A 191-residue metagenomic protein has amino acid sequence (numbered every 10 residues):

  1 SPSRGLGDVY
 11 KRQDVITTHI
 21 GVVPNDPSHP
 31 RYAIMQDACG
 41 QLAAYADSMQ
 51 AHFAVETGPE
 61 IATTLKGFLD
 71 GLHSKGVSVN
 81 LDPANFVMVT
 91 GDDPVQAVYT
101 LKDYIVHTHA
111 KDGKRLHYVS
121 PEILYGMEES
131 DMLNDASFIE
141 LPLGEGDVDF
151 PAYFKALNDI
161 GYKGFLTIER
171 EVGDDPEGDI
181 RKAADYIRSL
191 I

Functional and structural regions predicted by a protein language model:
S1-Y10: Single conserved hydrophobic/aromatic residue that forms the stacking wall/gate of nucleotide- or nucleobase-binding
D8, F53, D82, T108 (+3 more regions): Conserved, mostly hydrophobic/aromatic
K11-S28, M49, A54, G58-P59 (+1 more regions): Active-site groove signature of glycoside hydrolases
Q13, I105, Y162-K163: A structural motif
V23-C39: Active-site cleft segment of glycoside hydrolase catalytic domains centered on the general acid/base Glu
D37-D147: Acidic/histidine-rich catalytic cores of soluble enzymes
T167-P176: A short, acidic, flexible beta-alpha connecting loop/helix-capping segment that sits on the rim of active
P176-I191: C-terminal helical cap(s) of enzyme catalytic domains, especially alpha/beta-barrels
